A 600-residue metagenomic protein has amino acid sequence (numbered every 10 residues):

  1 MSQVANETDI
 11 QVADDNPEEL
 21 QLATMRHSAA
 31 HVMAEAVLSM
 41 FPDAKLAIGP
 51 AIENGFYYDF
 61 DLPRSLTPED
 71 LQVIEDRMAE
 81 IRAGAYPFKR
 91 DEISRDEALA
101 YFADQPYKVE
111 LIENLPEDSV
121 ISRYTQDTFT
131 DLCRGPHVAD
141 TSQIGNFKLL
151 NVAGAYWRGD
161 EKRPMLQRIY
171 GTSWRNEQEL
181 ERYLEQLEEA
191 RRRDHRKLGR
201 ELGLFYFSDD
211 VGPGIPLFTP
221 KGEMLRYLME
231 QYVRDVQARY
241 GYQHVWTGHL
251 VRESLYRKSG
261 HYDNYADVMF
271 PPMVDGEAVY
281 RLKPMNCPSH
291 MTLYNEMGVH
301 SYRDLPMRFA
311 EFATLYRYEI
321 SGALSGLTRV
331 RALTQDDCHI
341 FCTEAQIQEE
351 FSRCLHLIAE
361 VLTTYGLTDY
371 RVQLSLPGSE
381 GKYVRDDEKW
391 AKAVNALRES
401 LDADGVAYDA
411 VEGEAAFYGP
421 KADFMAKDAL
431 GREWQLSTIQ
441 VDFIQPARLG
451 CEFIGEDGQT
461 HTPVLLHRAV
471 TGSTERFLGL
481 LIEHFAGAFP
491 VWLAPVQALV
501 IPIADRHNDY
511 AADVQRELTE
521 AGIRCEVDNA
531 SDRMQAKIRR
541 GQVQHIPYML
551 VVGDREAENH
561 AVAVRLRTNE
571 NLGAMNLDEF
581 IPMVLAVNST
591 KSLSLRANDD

Functional and structural regions predicted by a protein language model:
M1-K45, E53, D59-D600: NTP/phosphate- and nucleic-acid-binding module
P50: Structural signature of FAD isoalloxazine-binding scaffolds in flavoprotein oxidoreductases
